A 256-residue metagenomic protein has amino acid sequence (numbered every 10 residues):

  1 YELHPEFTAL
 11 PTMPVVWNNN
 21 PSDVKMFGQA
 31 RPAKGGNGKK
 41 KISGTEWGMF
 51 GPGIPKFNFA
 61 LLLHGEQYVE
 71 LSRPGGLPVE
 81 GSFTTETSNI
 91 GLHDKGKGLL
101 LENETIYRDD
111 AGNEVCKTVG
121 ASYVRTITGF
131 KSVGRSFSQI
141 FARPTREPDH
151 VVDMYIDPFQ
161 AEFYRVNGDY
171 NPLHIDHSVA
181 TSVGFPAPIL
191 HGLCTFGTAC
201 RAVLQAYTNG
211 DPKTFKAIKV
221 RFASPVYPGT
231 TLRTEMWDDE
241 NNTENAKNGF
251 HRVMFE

Functional and structural regions predicted by a protein language model:
Y1-S82: Hydrophobic, proline/glycine-rich low-complexity stretches
Y1-W17, D110, G120-L190: Catalytic strand-loop segment that frames the active site of acyl-thioester-processing enzymes
K40-F50, L62-G65, S82-E86, K131-G134 (+3 more regions): A short linear-motif detector with a strong N-terminal bias
M49-F57, F137-A142, L204-T208: Intrinsically disordered, low-complexity boundary segments flanking structured domains
K56-H64, N113, P144-E147, K213: A generic structural signal for short, non-catalytic loop/turn and secondary-structure boundary residues
G65-D110, K213-E256: Hydrophobic beta-sheet segments that form the core/acyl-binding groove of ACP/CoA-dependent acyl-chain-processing
V115-T118: A structural microfeature
D157-R233, W237-V253: Acidic/His-leaning functional-site neighborhoods
